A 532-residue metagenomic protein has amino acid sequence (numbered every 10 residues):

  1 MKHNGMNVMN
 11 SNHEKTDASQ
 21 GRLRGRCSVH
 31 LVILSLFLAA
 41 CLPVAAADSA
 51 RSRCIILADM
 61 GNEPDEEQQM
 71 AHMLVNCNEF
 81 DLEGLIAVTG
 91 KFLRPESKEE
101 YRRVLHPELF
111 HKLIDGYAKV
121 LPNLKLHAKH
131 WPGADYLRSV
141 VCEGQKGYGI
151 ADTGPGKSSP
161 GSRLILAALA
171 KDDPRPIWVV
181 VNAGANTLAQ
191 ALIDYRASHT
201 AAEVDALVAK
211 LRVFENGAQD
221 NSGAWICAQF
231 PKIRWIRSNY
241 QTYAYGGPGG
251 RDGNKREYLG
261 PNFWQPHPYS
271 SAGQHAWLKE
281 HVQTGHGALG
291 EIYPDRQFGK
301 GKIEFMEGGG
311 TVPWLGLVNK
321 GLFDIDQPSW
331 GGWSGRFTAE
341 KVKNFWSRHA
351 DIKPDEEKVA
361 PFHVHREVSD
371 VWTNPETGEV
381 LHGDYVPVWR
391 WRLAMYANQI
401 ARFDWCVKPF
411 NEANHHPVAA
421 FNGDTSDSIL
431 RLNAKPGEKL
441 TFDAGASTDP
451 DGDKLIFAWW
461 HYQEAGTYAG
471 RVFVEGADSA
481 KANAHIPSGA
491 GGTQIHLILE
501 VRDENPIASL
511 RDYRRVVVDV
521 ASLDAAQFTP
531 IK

Functional and structural regions predicted by a protein language model:
M1-R26: N-terminal secretory signal peptides that target proteins for export/translocation
V29-A40: Bacterial N-terminal signal peptides
A47-T441, S447-K454, A458-Y468, N483: N-terminal acidic, glycine/proline-rich low-complexity segments
G476-G492: Solvent-exposed segments in extracellular or luminal domains encompassing
R502-S509: Short, solvent-exposed loop/turn segments at the edges of extracellular beta-sandwich modules
S509-V516: Extracellular and select intracellular beta-sandwich modules with Ser/Thr-enriched, small-residue motifs on
D519-Q527: Extracellular interdomain linker/stem segments of modular secreted and single-pass surface proteins
